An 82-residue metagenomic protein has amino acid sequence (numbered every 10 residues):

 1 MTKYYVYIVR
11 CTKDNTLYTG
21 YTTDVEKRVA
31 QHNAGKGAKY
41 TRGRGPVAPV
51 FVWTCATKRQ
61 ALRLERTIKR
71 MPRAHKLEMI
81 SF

Functional and structural regions predicted by a protein language model:
M1-F82: GIY-YIG nuclease catalytic motif and its immediate N-terminal context
